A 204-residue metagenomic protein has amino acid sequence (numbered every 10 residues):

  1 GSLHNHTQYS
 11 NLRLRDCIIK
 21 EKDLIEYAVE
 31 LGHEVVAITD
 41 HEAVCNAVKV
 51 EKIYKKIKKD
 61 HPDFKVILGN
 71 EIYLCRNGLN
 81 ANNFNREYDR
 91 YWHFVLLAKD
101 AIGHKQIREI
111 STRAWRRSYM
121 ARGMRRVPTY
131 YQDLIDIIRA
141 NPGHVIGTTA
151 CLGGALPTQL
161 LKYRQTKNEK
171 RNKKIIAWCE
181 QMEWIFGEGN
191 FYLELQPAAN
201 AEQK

Functional and structural regions predicted by a protein language model:
G1-K204: Phosphodiester-processing cores and adjacent nucleic acid-binding clamps
